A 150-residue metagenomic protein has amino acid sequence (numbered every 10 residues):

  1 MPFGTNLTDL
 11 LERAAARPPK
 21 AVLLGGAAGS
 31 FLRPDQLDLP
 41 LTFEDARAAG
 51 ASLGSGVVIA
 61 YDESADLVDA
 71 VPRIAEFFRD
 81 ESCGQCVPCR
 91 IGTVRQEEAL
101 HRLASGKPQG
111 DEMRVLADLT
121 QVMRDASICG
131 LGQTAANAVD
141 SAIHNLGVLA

Functional and structural regions predicted by a protein language model:
M1-A150: Redox cofactor-anchoring modules in respiratory/redox and cofactor-processing assemblies
